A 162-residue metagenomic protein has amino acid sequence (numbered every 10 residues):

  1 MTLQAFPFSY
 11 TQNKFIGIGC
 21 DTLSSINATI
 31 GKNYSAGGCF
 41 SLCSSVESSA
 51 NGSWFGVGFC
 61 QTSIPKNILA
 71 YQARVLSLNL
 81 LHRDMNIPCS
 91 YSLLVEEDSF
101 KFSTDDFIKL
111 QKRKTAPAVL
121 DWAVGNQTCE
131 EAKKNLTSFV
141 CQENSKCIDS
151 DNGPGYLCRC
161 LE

Functional and structural regions predicted by a protein language model:
M1-E162: Typically disulfide-stabilized, N-glycosylated extracellular/lumenal ectodomains of secreted and cell-surface proteins
